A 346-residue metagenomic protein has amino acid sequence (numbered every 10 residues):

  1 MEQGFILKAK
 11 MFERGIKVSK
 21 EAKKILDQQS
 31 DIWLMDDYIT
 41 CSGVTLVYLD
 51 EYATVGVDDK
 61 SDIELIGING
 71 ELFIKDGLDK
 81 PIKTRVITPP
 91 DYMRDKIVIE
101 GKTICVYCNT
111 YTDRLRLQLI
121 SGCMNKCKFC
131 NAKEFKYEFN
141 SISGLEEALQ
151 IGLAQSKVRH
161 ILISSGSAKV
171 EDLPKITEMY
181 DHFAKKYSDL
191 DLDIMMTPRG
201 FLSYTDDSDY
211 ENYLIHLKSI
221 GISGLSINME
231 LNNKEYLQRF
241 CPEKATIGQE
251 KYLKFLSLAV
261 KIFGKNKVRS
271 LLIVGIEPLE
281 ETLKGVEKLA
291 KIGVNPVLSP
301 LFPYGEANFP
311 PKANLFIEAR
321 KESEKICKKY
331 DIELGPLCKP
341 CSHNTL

Functional and structural regions predicted by a protein language model:
M1-K80, K254, L258, I262 (+2 more regions): Auxiliary Fe-S-binding modules of radical SAM enzymes
M35-Y38, T45, V98-K133, Q155 (+1 more regions): N-terminal pre-triad scaffold of radical SAM enzymes
G67, F73-D76, C127, L173 (+3 more regions): Short acidic, gly/pro-rich beta-turn/loop elements at beta-sheet edges and active-site/ligand-binding grooves
G70-Y111: Non-catalytic propeptide/linker segments at domain boundaries
S121, S167-K169, M196-L202, L231-N233 (+3 more regions): Active-site-proximal loop/turn and secondary-structure-junction residues that shape catalytic pockets, frequently
N125-C127, N233-Q238, G305-A307: Short acidic/His/Gly/Ser-rich catalytic and metal-binding motifs that mark active-site loops of diverse hydrolases
N131-E147, G152-E178, A184-Y213, L217-F255 (+2 more regions): Core AdoMet radical
